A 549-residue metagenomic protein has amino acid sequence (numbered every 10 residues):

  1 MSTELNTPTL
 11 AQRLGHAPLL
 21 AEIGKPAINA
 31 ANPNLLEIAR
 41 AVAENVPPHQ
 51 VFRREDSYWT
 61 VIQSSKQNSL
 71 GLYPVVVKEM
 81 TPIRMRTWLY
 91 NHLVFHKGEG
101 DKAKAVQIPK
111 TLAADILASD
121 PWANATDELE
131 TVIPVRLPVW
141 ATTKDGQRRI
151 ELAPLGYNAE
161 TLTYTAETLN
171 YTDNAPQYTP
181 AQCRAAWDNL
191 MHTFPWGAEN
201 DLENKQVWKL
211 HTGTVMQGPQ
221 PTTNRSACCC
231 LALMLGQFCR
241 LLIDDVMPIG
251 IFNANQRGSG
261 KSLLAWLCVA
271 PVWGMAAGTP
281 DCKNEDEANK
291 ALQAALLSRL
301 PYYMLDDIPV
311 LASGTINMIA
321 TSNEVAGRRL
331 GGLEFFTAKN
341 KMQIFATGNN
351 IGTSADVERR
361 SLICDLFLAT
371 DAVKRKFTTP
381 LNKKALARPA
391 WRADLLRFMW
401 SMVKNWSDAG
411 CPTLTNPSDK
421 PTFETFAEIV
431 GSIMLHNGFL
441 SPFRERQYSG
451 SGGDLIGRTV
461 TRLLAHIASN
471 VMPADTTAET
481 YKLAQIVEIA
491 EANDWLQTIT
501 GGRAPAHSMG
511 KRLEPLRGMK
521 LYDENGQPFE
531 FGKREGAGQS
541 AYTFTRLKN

Functional and structural regions predicted by a protein language model:
M1-R225, L242, K290-A291, A295 (+5 more regions): N-terminal nucleic-acid engagement/recognition segments and initiation subdomains in replication, restriction
V139-G146, E151-D188, A338-M342, I351 (+2 more regions): Phosphate-sensing "switch" segment of ASCE/P-loop ATPases
T193, N253-Q256, M275, A288-Q293 (+2 more regions): DNA transaction DNA-binding modules
N224-F238: N-terminal pre-Walker A segment at the start of P-loop NTPase domains
I249-G278: Walker A/P-loop
A270-D281, N323, G518-L521: Post-Walker A helix-loop "phosphate-sensing" segment adjacent to the P-loop in P-loop NTPases
R299-Y302, A326, K339-I344: Loop/turn-to-beta-strand initiation segments
S313-F336: Conserved catalytic/switch belt of AAA+ P-loop NTPases
